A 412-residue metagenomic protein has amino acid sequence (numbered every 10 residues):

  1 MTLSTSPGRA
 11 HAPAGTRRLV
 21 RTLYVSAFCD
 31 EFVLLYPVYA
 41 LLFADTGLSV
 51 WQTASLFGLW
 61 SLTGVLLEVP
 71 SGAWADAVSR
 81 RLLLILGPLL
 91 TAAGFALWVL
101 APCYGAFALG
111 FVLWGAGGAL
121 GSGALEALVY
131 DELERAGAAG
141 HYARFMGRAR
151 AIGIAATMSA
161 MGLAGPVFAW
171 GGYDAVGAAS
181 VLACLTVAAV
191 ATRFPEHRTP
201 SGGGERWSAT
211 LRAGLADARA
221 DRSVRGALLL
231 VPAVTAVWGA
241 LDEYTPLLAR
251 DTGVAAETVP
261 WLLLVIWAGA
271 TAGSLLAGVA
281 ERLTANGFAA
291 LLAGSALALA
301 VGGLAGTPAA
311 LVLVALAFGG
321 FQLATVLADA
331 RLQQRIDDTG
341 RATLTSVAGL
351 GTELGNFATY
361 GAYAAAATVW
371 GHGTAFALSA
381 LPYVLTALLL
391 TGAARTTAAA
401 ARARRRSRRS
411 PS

Functional and structural regions predicted by a protein language model:
L3, P7-L66, V99, D217 (+1 more regions): Helix-loop boundary and gating motifs at the non-cytosolic
L3-R9, L56, V65-V69, A73 (+2 more regions): C-terminal transmembrane bundle of multi-pass solute transporters/carriers
T22-P37, F57-A73, S79-L82, P88 (+6 more regions): Substrate-agnostic recognition of the 12-TM MFS/MFS-like secondary transporter fold
L48-S49, V99-A106, A169-A175, G303-A310 (+1 more regions): Transmembrane helix interruption/hinge and helix-loop junction motifs
L89-C103, A293-G306: C-terminal ends and interior cores of transmembrane alpha-helices in multi-pass membrane transporters/permeases
G94-W98, W114, V190-A191, A298-G302 (+2 more regions): MFS-fold secondary transporters
D174-R193, F376-G392: Symmetry-related core transmembrane helices of the 12-TM Major Facilitator Superfamily/SLC fold
T192-A213, A400-R406: Flexible cytoplasmic inter-helical loops of multi-pass small-molecule transporters
